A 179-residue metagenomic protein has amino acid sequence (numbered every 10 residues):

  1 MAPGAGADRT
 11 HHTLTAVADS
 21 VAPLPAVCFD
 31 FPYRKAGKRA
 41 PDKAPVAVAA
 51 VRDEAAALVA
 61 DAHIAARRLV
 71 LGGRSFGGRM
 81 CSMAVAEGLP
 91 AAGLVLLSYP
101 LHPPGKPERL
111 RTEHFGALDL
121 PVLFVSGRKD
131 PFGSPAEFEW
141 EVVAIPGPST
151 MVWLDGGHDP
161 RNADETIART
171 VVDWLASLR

Functional and structural regions predicted by a protein language model:
M1-R68, R79, W153, A163: Serine-hydrolase catalytic machinery in alpha/beta-hydrolase-like enzymes
L14, E108-R111, L120, S134-V142: Short alpha-helix in the alpha/beta-hydrolase fold that links the catalytic acid
F31-P32, V95-P104, G127, G156: Active-site nucleophile loop of the alpha/beta-hydrolase fold
V51-A117: Primarily recognizes the serine-hydrolase "nucleophile elbow" in alpha/beta-hydrolase and SGNH/GDSL folds
L118-D119, F124-S126, D130: Short beta-strand/loop motif that positions the catalytic acidic residue of the alpha/beta-hydrolase fold
R128-G133, D159-P160: Acidic catalytic loop of the alpha/beta-hydrolase fold
G156-T166: Catalytic histidine-centered segment of alpha/beta-hydrolase-like enzymes
T170-L178: C-terminal alpha-helix
